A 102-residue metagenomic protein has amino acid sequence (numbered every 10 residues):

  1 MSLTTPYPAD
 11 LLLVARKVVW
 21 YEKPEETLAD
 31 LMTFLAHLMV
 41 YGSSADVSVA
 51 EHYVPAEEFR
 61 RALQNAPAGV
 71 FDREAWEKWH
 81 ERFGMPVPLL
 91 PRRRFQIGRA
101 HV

Functional and structural regions predicted by a protein language model:
M1-W20: Charged, compositionally biased N-terminal leader segments and the immediate start of the first structured element
D10-L11, D30-A36, G42, F71: Extended, hydrophobic alpha-helical segments
V14-L35: N-terminal acidic leader/helix
W20-K23, Y41, R73: Generic structural "secondary-structure junction" signal
L35, V47, W76: Generic structural marker for isolated residues within well-ordered, non-membrane alpha-helices of soluble domains
L38-V70: Amphipathic, hydrophobic secondary-structure cores in small proteins
R60-I97: Short, compact, well-ordered microdomains
A100-V102: Conserved small/polar residues in nucleotide/adenosyl-binding loops
